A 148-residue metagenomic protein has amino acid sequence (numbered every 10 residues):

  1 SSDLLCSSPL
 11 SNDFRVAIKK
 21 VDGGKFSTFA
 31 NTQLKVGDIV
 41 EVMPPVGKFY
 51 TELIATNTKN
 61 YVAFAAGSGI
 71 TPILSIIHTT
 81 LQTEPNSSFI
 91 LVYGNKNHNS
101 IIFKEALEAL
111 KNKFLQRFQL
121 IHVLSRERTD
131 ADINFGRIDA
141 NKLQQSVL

Functional and structural regions predicted by a protein language model:
S2-I39, M43, T56-K59, N95-N97 (+2 more regions): Ferredoxin-reductase
A17, S87-K96, R117, I121-L124: Short internal beta-strands
Q33, T79-L81, A106-L110: Short, solvent-exposed amphipathic alpha-helical segments in soluble enzyme and RNA/protein-processing domains
P44-F49: Short, charged beta-turn/beta-strand-edge "cap" motif at the junction between a beta-strand and an adjacent loop
N60-T71: Short, glycine-rich nucleotide/cofactor-binding loops
N60-Y61, Q82-F89, K111: A short alpha->loop->secondary-structure connector
P72-Q82: Histidine-anchored nucleotide/phosphate-binding helix
N99-L148: Reductase modules of NAD(P)H-dependent flavoproteins
